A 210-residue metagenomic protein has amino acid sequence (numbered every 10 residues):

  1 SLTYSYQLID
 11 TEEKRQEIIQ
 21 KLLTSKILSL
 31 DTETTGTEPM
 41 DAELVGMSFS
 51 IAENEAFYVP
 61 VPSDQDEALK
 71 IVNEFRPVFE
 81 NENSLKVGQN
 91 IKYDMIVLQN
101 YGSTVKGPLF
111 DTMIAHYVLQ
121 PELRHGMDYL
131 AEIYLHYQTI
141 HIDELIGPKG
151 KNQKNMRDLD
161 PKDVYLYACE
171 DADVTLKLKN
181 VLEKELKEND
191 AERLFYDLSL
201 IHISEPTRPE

Functional and structural regions predicted by a protein language model:
S1-S5, E38, A42-E188, L198-S199: Active-site-proximal helix-loop-helix substrate-binding element of RNase H-like nuclease domains
S1-T32, M40, I71: N-terminal accessory regions of nucleic-acid-interacting proteins
L28-P39, N90, H202-I203: Ser/Thr-glycine-rich phosphate-binding loops at phosphate-binding pockets of nucleotides, nucleotide cofactors
L30, M47-F49, E205: Short beta-strand motif preference
T34-G36, I114, R208: Short, glycine/acidic-enriched loop or turn micro-motifs at the edges of active sites
T35, D190-L194: Membrane-interfacial loop-to-helix junctions in multi-pass inner-membrane proteins
H202-E210: Single conserved hydrophobic/aromatic residue that forms the stacking wall/gate of nucleotide- or nucleobase-binding
